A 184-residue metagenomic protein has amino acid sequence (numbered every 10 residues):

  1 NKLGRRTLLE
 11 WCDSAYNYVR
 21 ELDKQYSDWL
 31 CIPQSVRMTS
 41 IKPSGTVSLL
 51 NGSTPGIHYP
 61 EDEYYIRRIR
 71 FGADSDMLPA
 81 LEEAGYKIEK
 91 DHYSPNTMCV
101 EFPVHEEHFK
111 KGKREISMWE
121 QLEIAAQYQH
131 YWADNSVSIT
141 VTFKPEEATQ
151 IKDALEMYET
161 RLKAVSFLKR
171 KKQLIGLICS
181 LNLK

Functional and structural regions predicted by a protein language model:
N1-K42: Internal maturation/activation junctions in enzymes
Y16, D28, P43, L50-K184: Catalytic alpha/beta core of large soluble enzyme barrels
V36, L49-L50: Short capping micro-motif at the N-terminus of alpha-helices
